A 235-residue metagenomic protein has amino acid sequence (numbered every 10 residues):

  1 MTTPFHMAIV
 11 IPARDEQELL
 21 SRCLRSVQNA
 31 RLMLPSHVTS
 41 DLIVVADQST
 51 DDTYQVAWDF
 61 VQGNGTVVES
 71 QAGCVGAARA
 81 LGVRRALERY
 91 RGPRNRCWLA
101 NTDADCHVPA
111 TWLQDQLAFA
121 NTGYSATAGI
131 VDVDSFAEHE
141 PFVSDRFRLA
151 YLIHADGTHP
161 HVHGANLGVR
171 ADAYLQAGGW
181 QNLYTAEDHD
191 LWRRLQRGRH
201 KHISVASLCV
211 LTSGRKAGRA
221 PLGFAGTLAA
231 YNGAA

Functional and structural regions predicted by a protein language model:
E16-M33: Short, well-formed alpha-helical segments that are part of the catalytic scaffolds of diverse glycosyltransferases
S36-Q48, V68-Q71: Short beta-strand/loop segment that forms part of the nucleotide-sugar
I43-Q55, C106: A conserved acidic beta->alpha catalytic loop
D52, N95-C97, T102-A118: Acidic donor-binding/catalytic loop of UDP-sugar-dependent glycosyltransferases, especially processive GT2
Q55-P93: Conserved donor nucleotide-binding strand/loop of the catalytic core
T111-P141: Conserved donor NDP-sugar-binding/catalytic core segment of glycosyltransferases
E140-P160, N232-G233: Short, flexible, basic/aromatic active-site loop/helix in glycosyltransferases
T185-L191: Acidic donor-binding loop at a coil-to-helix junction in glycosyltransferase catalytic cores that engages
